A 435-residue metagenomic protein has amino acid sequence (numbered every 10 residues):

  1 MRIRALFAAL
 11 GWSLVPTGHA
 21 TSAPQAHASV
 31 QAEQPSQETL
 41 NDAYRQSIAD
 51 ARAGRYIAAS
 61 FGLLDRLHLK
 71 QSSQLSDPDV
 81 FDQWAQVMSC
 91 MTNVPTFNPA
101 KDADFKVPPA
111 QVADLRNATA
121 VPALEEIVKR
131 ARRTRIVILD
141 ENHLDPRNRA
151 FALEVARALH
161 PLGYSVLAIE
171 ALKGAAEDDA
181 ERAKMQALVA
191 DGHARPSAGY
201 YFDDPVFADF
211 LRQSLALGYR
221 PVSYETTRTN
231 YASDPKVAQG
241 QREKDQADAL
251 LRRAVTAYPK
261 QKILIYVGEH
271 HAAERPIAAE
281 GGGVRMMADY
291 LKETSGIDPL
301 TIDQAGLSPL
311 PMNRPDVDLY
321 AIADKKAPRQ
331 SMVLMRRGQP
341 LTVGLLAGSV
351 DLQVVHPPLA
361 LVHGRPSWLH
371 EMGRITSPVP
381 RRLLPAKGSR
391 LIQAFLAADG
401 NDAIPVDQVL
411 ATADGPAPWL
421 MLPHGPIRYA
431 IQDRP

Functional and structural regions predicted by a protein language model:
R2-A8: Sec-dependent signal peptide recognition, specifically the positively charged N-region followed immediately by
A8-P16: Bacterial N-terminal signal peptides
H19-P435: Compositional signal for N-terminal targeting/processing segments
